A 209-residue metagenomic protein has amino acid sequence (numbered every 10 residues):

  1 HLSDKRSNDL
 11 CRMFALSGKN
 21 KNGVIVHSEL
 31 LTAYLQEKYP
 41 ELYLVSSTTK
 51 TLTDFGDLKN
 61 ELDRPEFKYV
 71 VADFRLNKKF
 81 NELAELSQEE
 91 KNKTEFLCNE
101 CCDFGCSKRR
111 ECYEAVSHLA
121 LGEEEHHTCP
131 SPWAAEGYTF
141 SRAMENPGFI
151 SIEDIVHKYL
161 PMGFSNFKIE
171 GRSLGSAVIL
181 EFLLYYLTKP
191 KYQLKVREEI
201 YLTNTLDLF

Functional and structural regions predicted by a protein language model:
H1-D57, E61, F67-F209: Active-site pocket-lining/capping segments in soluble small-molecule metabolic enzymes
